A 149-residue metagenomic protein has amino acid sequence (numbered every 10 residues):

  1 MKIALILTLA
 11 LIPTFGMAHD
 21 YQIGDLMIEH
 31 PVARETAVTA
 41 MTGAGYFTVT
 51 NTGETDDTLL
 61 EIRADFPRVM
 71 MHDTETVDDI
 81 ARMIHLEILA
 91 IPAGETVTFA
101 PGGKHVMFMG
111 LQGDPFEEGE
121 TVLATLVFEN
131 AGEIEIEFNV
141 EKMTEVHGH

Functional and structural regions predicted by a protein language model:
M1-L5: Positively charged n-region of N-terminal signal peptides that target proteins for export
P13-F15: N-terminal signal peptide c-region/cleavage motif recognized by signal peptidases
H19-H149: Compact, glycine-rich, soluble single-domain proteins
